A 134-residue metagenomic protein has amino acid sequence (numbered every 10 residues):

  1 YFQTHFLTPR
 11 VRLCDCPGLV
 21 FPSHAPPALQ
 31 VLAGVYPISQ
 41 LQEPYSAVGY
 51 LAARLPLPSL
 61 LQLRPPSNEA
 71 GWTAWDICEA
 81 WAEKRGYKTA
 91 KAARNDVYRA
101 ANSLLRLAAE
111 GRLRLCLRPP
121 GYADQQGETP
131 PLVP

Functional and structural regions predicted by a protein language model:
Y1-P134: Helix-rich effector regions associated with P-loop NTPase G domains
